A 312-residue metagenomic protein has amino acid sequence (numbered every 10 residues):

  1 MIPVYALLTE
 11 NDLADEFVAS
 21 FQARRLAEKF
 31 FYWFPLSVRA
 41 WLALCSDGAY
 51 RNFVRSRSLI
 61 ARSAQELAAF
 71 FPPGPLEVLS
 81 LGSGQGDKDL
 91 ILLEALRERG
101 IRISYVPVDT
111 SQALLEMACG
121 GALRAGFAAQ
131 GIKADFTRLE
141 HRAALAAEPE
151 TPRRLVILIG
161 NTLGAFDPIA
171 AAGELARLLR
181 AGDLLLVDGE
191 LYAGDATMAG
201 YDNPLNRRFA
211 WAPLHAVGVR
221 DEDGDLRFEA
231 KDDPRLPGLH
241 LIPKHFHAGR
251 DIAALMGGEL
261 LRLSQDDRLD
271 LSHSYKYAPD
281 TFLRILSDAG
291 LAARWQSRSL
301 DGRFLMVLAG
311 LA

Functional and structural regions predicted by a protein language model:
M1-S80, G86-I132, E150-T151, D301-F304: Rossmann-like AdoMet
K133-E140: Conserved SAM/SAH-binding loop
I157-L158: A conserved beta-strand element that flanks and buttresses the S-adenosyl-L-methionine
I169-D183: A short glycine-rich, Lys/Arg-flanked "PGG" loop and its adjoining helix->strand segment in the class I
L179-D195: Conserved beta-strand signature within the Rossmann-like core of class I S-adenosyl-L-methionine
P204-A292: Substrate-binding/catalytic lobe of Class I Rossmann-like enzymes that use SAM or dcSAM, i.e., the mid-to-C-terminal
A292-D301: Conserved S-adenosyl-L-methionine
G302-A312: Core SAM-dependent methyltransferase catalytic element
